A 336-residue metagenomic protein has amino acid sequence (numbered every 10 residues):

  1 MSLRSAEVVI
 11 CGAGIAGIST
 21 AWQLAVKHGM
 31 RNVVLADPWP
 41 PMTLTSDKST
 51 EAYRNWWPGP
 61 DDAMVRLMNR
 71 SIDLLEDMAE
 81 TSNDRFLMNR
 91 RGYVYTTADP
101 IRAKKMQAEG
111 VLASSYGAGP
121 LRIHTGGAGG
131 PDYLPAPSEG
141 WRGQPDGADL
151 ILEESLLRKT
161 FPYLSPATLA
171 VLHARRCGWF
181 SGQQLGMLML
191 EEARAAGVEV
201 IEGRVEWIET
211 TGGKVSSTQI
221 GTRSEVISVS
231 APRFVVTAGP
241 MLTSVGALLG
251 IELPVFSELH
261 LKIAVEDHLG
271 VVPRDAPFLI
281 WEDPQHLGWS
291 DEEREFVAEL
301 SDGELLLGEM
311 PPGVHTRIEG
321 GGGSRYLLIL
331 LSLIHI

Functional and structural regions predicted by a protein language model:
M1-S5: A short, basic/flexible loop-to-alpha-helix module at the beginning of a structural domain
A6-V34: N-terminal Rossmann-like FAD-binding beta1-loop-alpha1 element of flavoenzymes
A16, P41, M241: Conserved Rossmann-like nucleotide-cofactor binding loop
W22-V26, P38, S49-N55, N83-G92 (+3 more regions): Active-site substrate-recognition segment that forms the wall of the catalytic cavity or substrate channel
T45-D47: Conserved catalytic-core motifs of eukaryotic protein kinase domains, centered on the activation segment
E51-S155, P311-V314: Dinucleotide-binding Rossmann-like beta1-alpha1 core, especially the glycine-rich loop that anchors the ADP
S165, L172-R233: Helical element adjacent to the flavin cofactor pocket in flavoenzyme catalytic cores
